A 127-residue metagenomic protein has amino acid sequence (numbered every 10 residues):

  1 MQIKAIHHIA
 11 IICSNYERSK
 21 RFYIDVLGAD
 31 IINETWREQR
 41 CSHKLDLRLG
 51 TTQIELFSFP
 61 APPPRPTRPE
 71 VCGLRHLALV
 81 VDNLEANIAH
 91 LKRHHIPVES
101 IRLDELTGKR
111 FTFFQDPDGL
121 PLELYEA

Functional and structural regions predicted by a protein language model:
M1, R37, L45-D46, R68-E70 (+1 more regions): Short secondary-structure boundary/capping segments
M1-E17, L74-L79: N-terminal beta-strand motif that seeds the catalytic metal site of vicinal oxygen chelate
M1-Q2, T35, I88-A127: Vicinal oxygen chelate
A5, C41-H43, G73, G108: Exposed loop/turn and edge beta-strand positions of beta-sandwich/beta-sheet ligand-binding modules
I12-Q53: Core segments of cupin and vicinal oxygen chelate
I32-E34, R40-S42, A61-T67, S100: A short, acidic/glycine-rich surface segment
L56-F57, T67-V71: Helix-adjacent hinge/juxtasegments
